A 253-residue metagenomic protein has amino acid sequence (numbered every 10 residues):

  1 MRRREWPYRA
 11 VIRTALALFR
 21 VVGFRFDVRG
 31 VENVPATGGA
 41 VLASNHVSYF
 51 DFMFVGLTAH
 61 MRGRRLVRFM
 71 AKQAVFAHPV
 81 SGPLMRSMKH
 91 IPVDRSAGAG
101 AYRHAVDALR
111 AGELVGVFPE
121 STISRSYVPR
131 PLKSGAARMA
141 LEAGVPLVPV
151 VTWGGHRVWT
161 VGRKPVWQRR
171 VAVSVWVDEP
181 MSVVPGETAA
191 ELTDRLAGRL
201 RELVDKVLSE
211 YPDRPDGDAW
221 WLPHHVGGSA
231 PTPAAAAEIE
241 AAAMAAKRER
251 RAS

Functional and structural regions predicted by a protein language model:
R2-R29, F54, R65, H78-M88: A transmembrane-helix-recognition feature enriched in membrane-embedded lipid enzymes and envelope glyco-/phospholipid
R3, P7, A99-S253: Non-catalytic C-terminal accessory region of glycerolipid acyltransferases and related lyso-lipid remodeling enzymes
A17-G23, P92-S96, S126: Short, flexible loop segments at the rims of nucleotide/cofactor-binding pockets, characterized by
L18, E32-N33, H60, G82-P83 (+2 more regions): Short secondary-structure boundary/capping segments
R20-V22, A36, G63, A111 (+1 more regions): Short, structurally constrained coil/turn elements that cap an alpha-helix or connect an alpha-helix to the following
D27-T37: Membrane-interface helix-loop junction between the first two transmembrane segments
V28, I91-D94, V183: Short acidic-hydrophobic, aromatic-tinged amphipathic segments that line or gate anion-handling sites
P35-A97: Catalytic core of membrane glycerolipid acyltransferases/transacylases, capturing the structured, soluble-facing
